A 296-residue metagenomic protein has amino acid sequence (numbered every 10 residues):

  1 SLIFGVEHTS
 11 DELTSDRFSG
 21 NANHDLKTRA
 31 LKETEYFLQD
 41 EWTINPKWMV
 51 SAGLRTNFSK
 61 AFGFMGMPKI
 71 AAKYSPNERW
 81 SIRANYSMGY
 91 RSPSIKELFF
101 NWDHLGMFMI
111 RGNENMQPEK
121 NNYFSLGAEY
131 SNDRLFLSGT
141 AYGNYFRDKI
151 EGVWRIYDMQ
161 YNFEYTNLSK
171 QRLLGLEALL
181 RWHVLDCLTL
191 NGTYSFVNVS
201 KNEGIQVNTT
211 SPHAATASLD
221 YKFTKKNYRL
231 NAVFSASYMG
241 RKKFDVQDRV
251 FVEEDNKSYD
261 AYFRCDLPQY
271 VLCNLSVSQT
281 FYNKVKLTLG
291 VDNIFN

Functional and structural regions predicted by a protein language model:
S1, L38-D40, I70-Y74, L126-Y130 (+5 more regions): Residues on the lipid-exposed face of transmembrane beta-strands in outer-membrane beta-barrel proteins
S1-F62, S75, Y130, L135-Y142 (+1 more regions): Face-selective signature of the C-terminal outer-membrane beta-barrel domain
L2, K47-V50, R79-I82, R134-L137 (+3 more regions): Repeated loop/turn-to-beta-strand initiation elements of outer-membrane beta-barrel proteins
F4-S10, A52-T56, I70, A84-M88 (+5 more regions): Transmembrane beta-barrel strands of outer-membrane/channel proteins
T14-A22, F62-P68, K96-N101, F108-M109 (+3 more regions): Outer-membrane beta-barrel translocator domains and adjoining extracellular loop/strand segments of Gram-negative
T43-K47, Y142-Y145, Y165-V246: Gram-negative outer-membrane beta-barrel transporters
S75, S81, M88-F146, I156-H183 (+2 more regions): Outer-membrane beta-barrel signature, preferentially recognizing the C-terminal barrel domain of Gram-negative
V207-N296: Conserved C-terminal beta-signal and adjacent last beta-strands/turns of outer-membrane beta-barrel proteins
